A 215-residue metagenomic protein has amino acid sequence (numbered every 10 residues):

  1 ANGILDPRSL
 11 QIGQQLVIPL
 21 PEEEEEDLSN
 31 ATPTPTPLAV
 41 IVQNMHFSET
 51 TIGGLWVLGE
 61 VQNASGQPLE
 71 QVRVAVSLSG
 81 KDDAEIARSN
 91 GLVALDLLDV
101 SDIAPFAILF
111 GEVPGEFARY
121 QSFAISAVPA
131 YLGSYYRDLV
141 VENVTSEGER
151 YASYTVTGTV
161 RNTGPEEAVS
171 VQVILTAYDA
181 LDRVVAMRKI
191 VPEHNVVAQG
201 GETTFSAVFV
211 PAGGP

Functional and structural regions predicted by a protein language model:
A1-Q14, Q67-Q71, G80-A84, A180-R183: LysM (lysin motif) carbohydrate-binding repeats in extracellular/periplasmic proteins that recognize
N2-A31, L95-D99, I103-A104: Extracellular LysM carbohydrate-binding repeats and other cell-envelope/extracellular binding modules
E26-E49, L95, L109-A152, A186-M187 (+1 more regions): Terminal connector regions
I52-L58, Y151-T157: Short, solvent-exposed loop/turn segments enriched in Ser/Thr/Gly
V61-G66, V160-G164: Asparagine-centered strand-capping/turn motif at beta-strand->loop junctions
P68-Q71, I86, F117, E167-S170 (+1 more regions): Short acidic/proline- and small/hydrophobic-mixed sequence motifs that coincide with surface turns and coil-to-beta
R73-V76, G91, V173-L175, I190: Hydrophobic beta-strand segments
E85-G115, V185-G214: Intrinsically disordered, low-complexity Pro/Gly/Ser/Thr-rich segments with frequent PxxP/GP/PP motifs and embedded
